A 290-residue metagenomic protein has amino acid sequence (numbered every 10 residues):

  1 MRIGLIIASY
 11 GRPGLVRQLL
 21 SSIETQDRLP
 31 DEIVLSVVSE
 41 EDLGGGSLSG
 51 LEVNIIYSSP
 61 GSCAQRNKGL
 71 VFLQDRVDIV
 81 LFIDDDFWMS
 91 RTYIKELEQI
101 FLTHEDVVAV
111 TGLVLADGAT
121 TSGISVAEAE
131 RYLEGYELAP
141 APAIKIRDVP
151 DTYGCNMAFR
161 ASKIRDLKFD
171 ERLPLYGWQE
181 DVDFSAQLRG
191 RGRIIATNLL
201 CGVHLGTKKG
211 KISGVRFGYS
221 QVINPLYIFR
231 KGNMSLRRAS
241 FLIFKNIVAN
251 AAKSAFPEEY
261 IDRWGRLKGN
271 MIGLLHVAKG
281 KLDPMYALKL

Functional and structural regions predicted by a protein language model:
S21-P30: Short, acidic, metal-binding catalytic loop of nucleotide-sugar glycosyltransferases
C63-I79: Active-site nucleotide-sugar/metal-binding loop of Leloir-type enzymes
V77-W88: Short beta-strand-to-loop acidic/aromatic patch adjacent to the donor-nucleotide binding site
T92-V126: Conserved donor NDP-sugar-binding/catalytic core segment of glycosyltransferases
G112, A129-V149: Short, flexible, basic/aromatic active-site loop/helix in glycosyltransferases
D151-F159, K163-L167, P174-L200: A short, conserved alpha-helix in the catalytic core of glycosyltransferases
R193, T197-V215, N224-I228: Active-site donor/metal-binding and catalytic loop motifs of nucleotide-sugar-dependent glycosylation enzymes
V215-N224, S235-L290: Non-catalytic, C-terminal membrane-associated alpha-helical segments of glycosyltransferases
